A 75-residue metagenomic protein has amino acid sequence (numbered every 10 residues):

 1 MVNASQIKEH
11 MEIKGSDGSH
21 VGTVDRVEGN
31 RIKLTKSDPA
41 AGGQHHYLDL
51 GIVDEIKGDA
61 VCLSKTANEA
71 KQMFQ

Functional and structural regions predicted by a protein language model:
M1-Q75: Peripheral interaction segments used for macromolecular assembly
